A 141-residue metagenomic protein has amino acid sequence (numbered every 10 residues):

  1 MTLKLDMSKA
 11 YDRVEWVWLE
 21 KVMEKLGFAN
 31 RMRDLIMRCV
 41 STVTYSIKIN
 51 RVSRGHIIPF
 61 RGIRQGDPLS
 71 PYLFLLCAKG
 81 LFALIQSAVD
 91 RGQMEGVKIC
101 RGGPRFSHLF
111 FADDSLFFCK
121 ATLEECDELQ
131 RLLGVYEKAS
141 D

Functional and structural regions predicted by a protein language model:
M1-D141: Nucleotidyl polymerases of mobile genetic elements and RNA viruses
